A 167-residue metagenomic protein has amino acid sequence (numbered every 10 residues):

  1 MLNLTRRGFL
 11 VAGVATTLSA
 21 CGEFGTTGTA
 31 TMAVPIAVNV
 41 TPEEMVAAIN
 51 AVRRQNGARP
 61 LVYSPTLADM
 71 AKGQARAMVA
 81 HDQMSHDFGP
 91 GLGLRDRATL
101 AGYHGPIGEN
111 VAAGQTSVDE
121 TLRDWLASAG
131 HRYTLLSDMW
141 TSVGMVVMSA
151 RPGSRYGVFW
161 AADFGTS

Functional and structural regions predicted by a protein language model:
M1-T16, A20: N-terminal secretory signal peptides and thylakoid transit peptides that target proteins across membranes
A20-V40: Bacterial Sec signal peptide processing site at the extreme N-terminus
V34-N39, Q55-L61, A80-M84, G108-A112 (+1 more regions): Second-shell loop/turn segments in exported
V38-M78: A short alpha-helix/helix-coil micro-patch that ends at or immediately precedes a cysteine
A68-T116, S137: Short, surface-exposed glycine/acidic/tryptophan-bearing loops
S117-S167: Disulfide-stabilized extracellular recognition modules
